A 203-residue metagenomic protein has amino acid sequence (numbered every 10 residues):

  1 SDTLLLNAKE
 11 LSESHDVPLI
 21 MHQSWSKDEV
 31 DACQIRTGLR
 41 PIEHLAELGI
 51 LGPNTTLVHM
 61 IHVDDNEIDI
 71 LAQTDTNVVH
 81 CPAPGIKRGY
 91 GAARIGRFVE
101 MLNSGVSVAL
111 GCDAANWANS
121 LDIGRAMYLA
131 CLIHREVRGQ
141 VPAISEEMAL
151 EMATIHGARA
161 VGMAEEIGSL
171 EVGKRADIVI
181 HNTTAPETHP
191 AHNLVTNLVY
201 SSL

Functional and structural regions predicted by a protein language model:
S1-N77, Y90-V108, R125, E165: Histidine/acidic residue-rich metal-binding segments in metalloenzymes
W25, P82-K87, A114-A115: Short, acidic/turn-prone active-site loops that include or flank metal/cofactor- and phosphate-binding residues
E47-N54, F98-A185, N197-S202: His/Asp/Glu-enriched, well-ordered alpha-helical/loop segment that forms or immediately abuts the divalent-metal
I61, P82, T184: Short glycine-/small-residue-rich Rossmann-like dinucleotide-binding loops
D65, I86-K87, W117-A118, T188: Short glycine-rich, flexible loops that bind phosphorylated cofactors or substrates
R88-R94, S120, P190: Short, charged, surface-exposed secondary-structure boundary motifs
A185-A191: Short, Lys/Arg- and Gly-enriched loop/turn segments at beta-strand edges
H192-T196: Short, compositionally biased
